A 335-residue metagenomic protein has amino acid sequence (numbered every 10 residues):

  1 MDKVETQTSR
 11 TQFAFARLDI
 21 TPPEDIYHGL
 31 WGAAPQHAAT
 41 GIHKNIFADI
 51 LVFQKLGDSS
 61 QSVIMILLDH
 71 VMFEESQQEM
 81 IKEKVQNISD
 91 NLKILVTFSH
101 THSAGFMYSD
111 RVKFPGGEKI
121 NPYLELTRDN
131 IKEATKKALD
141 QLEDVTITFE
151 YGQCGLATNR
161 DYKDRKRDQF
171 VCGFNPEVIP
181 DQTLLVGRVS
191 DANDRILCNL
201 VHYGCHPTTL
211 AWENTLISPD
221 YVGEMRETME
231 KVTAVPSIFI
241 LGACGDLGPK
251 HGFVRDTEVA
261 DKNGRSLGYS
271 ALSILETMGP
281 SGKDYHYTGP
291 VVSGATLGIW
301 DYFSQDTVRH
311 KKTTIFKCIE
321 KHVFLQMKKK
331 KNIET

Functional and structural regions predicted by a protein language model:
M1-T335: Non-catalytic substrate/cofactor recognition surfaces at enzyme active-site rims
